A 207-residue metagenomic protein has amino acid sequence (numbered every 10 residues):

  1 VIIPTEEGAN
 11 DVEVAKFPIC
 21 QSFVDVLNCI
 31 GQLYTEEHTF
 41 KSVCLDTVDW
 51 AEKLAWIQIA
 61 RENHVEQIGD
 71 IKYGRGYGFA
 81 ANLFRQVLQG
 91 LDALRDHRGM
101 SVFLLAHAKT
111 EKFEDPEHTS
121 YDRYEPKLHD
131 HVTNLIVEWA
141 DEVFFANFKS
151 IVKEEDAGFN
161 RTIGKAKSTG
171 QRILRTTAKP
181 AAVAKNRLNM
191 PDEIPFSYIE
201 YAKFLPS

Functional and structural regions predicted by a protein language model:
V1, V102, V143-F145: Short, well-ordered beta-strand core segments
V1-I57: Conserved P-loop
E6-G8, A108, K149: Short, solvent-exposed coil/turn elements at secondary-structure transition points
L27-Q32, L88-G90, F159: Short alpha-helical segments and helix-capping/turn motifs at coil-helix boundaries
Q32-E36, L54, L94, L135 (+2 more regions): Conserved, well-folded catalytic cores of nucleic-acid-processing and energy-transducing macromolecular machines
K41, M100, A140-D141: Conserved acidic residues
W50-V132: P-loop NTPase motor core
K112-S207: Conserved GTP-binding G-domain of TRAFAC-class P-loop NTPases and closely related GTPase folds
